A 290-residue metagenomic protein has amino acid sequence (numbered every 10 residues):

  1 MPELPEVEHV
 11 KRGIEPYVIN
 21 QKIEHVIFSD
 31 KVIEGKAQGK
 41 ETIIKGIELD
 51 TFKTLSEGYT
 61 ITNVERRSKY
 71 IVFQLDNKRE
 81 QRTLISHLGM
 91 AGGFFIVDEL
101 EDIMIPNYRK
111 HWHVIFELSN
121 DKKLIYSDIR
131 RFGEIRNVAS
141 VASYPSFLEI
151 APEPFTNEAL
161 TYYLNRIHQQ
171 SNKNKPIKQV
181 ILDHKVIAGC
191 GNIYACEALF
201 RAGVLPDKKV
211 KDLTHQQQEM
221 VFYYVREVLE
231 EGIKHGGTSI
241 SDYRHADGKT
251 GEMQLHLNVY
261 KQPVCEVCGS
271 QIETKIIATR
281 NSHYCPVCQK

Functional and structural regions predicted by a protein language model:
M1-N137, V141-S143: Acidic, proline/glycine-enriched N-terminal capping motif
P2, T156, Q217: Catalytic cores of large soluble enzymes that bind and process phosphate-bearing ligands
P2, T62, L88, G92 (+9 more regions): Flexible, active-site-adjacent loop/turn segments at secondary-structure boundaries
K22-T51, E65, V72, R79 (+1 more regions): Basic, nucleic-acid-binding surfaces and adjacent catalytic neighborhoods in DNA/RNA-processing proteins
N77, M90, N120, R130 (+4 more regions): A broadly conserved detector of short glycine/acidic/proline-rich loop/turn motifs that flank catalytic sites and bind
E101, I105, S143-F155, K208-H215: Short histidine-centered catalytic/ligand-binding loop motif
N107-H111, D121, S127, A142-P145 (+8 more regions): Residues forming well-ordered secondary-structure scaffolds
F132-N172: A short, charged helix-loop
